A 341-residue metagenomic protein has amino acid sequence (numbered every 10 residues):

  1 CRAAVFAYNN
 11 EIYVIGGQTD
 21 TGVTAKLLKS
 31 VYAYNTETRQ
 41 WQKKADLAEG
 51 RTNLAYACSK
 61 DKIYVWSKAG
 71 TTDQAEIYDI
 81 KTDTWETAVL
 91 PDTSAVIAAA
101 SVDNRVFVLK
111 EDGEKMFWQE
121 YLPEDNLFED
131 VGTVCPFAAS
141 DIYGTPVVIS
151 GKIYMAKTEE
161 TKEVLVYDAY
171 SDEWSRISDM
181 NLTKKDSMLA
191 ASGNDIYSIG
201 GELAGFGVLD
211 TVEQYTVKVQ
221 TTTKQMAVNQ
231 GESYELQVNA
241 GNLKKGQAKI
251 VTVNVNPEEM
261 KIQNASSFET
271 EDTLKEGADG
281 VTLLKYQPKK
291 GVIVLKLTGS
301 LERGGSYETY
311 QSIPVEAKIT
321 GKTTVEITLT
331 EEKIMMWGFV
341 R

Functional and structural regions predicted by a protein language model:
C1-Q220: Kelch-like beta-propeller repeat domains
V219-R341: Acidic, low-complexity intrinsically disordered segments
